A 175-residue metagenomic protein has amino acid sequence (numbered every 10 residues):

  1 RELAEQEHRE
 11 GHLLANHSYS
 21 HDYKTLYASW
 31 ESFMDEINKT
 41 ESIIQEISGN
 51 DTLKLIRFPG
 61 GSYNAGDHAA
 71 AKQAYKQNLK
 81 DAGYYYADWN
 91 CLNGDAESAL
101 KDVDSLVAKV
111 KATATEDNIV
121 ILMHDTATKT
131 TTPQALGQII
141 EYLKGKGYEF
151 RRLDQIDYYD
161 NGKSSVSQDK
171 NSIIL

Functional and structural regions predicted by a protein language model:
R1-E7: N-terminal carbohydrate-binding/catalytic regions of secreted carbohydrate-active enzymes
E2, S20-K144, Y148-E149, D154-D157 (+1 more regions): Catalytic domains of cell-wall/extracellular-matrix polysaccharide-remodeling enzymes, centered on de-N-acetylation
E10: Structured, acidic catalytic/metal-binding patches in enzyme active sites
L14: Glycine-rich, flexible loop motifs
H17: Conserved nucleotide-sugar phosphate-binding/catalytic loop shared by glycosyltransferases and other
N171-L175: Acidic, Ser/Thr-rich peripheral helices and adjacent loops at domain boundaries
